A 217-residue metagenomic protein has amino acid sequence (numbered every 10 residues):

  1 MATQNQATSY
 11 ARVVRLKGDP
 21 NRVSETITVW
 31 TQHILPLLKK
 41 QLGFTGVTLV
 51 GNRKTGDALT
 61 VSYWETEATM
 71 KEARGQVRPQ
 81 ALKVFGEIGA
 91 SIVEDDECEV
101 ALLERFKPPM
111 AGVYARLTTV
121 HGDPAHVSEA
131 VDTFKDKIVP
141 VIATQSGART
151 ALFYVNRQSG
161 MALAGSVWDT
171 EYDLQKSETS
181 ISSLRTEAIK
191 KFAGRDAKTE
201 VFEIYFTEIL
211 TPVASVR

Functional and structural regions predicted by a protein language model:
M1-L59, E65-R217: Short S/T/G/P-rich N-terminal loop/turn motif that feeds into the first structured element of a domain
